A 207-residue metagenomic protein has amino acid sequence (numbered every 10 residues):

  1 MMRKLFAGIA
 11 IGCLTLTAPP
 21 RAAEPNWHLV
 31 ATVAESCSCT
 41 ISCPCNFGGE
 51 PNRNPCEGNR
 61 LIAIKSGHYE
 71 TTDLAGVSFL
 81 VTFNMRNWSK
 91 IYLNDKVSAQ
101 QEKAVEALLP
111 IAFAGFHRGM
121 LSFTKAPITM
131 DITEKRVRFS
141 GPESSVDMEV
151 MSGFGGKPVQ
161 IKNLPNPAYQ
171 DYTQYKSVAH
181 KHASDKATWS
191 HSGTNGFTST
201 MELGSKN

Functional and structural regions predicted by a protein language model:
M1-L5: Positively charged n-region of N-terminal signal peptides that target proteins for export
A7-T15: Bacterial N-terminal signal peptides
A18-E24: Sec/Tat signal peptide C-region and signal peptidase I cleavage site
E24-N207: Beta-strand-enriched cores of mature, soluble protein domains
